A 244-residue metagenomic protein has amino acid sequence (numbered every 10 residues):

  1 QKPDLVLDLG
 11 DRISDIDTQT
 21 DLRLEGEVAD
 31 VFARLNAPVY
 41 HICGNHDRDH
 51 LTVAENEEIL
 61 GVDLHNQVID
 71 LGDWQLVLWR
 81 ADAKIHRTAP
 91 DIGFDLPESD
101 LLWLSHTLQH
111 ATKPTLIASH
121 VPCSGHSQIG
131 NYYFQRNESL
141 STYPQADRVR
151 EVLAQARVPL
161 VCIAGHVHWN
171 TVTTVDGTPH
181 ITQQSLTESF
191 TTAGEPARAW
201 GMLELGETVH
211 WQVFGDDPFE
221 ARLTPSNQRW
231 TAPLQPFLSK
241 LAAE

Functional and structural regions predicted by a protein language model:
Q1-D21: N-terminal active-site segment of His-dependent metallophosphoesterases
L5, W74-L76, P114-L116, V161: Structural motif
G10-D11, G44-N45, H120, G165-H166: Active-site glycine-centered loops adjacent to acidic/histidine catalytic or metal-binding residues that shape
I13, H106-Q128: Short acidic, glycine-rich surface-loop motifs adjacent to enzyme active sites
D17-R23, A89-D91, Q128-L140: Short, flexible/disordered intra-domain loops and linkers
Q19-H110, Q145-V158, T173-E188, T192-L205 (+1 more regions): Extended active-site neighborhood of metal-dependent phosphoesterases/phosphodiesterases
I117-C123, C162-N170: Histidine-centered catalytic micro-motifs
G201, G206-E244: A short C-terminal boundary segment appended to hydrolase-like catalytic domains
